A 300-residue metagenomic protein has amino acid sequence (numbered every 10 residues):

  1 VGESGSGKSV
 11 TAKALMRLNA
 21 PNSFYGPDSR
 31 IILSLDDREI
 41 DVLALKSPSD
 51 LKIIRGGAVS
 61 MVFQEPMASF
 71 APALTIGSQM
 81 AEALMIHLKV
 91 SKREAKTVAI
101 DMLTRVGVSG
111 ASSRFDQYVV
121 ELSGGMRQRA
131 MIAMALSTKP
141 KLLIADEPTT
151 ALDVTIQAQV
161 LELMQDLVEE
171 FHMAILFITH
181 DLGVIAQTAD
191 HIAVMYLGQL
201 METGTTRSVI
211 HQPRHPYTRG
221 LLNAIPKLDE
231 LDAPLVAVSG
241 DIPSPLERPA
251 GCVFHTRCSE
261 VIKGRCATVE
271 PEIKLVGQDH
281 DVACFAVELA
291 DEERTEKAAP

Functional and structural regions predicted by a protein language model:
E3, R17, I144, P148 (+1 more regions): P-loop NTP-binding/switch modules centered on Walker-like glycine-rich loops
F24, R38-S60, I86, S208-P213 (+1 more regions): ABC ATPase NBD coupling module
S34-E39, R93-S113, L222-N223: Conserved ABC ATPase "signature" region
E39, S112, T205-P300: Short catalytic/signature loops enriched in Gly
E65, P72-M85: Q-loop/switch helix immediately C-terminal to the Walker
Q117-L122, M126: Conserved ABC ATPase signature
S137-K141: A short, proline-enriched helix->beta-strand linker immediately N-terminal to the Walker B motif in ABC-type P-loop
